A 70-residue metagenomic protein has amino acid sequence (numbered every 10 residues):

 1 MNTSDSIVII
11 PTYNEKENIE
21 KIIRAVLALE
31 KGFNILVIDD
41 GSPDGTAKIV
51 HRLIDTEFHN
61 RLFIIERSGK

Functional and structural regions predicted by a protein language model:
N2-S6: Extreme N-terminal starter segment of soluble prokaryotic enzymes
I10, I23, G32-S42, F63-R67: Short beta-strand/loop segment that forms part of the nucleotide-sugar
P11-K16, G69: Short, conserved structural micro-motifs that define repeat-unit consensus positions and nucleotide-binding loops
E15-L29: Short, well-formed alpha-helical segments that are part of the catalytic scaffolds of diverse glycosyltransferases
E17-K21, D44-L53: Acidic helix N-cap motif at the loop->helix transition within catalytic regions of sugar-transfer enzymes
A25-A28, G32, R52, T56: Conserved amphipathic alpha-helical interaction elements at protein-protein interfaces in regulatory, energy-coupling
L36, A47-K70: Conserved donor nucleotide-binding strand/loop of the catalytic core
